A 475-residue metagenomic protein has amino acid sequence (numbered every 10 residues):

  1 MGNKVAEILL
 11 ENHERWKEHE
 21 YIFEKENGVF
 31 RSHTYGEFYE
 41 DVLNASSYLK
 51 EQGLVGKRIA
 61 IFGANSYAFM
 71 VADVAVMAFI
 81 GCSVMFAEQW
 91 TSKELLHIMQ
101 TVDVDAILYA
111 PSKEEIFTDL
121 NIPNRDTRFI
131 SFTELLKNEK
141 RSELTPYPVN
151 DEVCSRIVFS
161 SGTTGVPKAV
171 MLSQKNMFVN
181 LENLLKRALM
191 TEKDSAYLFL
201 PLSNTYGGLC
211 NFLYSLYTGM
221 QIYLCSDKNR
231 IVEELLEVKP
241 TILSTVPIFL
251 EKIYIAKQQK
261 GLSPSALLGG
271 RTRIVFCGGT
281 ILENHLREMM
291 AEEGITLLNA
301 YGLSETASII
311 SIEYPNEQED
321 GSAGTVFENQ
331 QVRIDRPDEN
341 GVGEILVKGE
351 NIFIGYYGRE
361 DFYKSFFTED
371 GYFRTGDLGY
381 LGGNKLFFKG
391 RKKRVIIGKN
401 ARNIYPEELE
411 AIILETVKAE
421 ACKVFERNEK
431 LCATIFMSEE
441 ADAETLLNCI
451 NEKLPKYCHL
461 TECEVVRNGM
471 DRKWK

Functional and structural regions predicted by a protein language model:
K17-E20, R141-F159, V166, L189-S195: Conserved pre-ATP/AMP-binding loop-to-beta segment of ANL
S32-Y35, S155-L181: Conserved AMP-binding A3 loop
S46-Q89: Conserved AMP-binding/adenylate-forming
F178-S195, L202-S263, R271: Conserved AMP-binding/adenylation subdomain of ANL enzymes
Y223-C225, A291-G343, N351-I354, K364-D370: Conserved ATP-binding loop and adjacent catalytic segment of the adenylate-forming AMP-binding
T241-T245, I253-E319: Gly/Ser/Thr-rich phosphate-binding loop
G341-G398, N403, E415: Conserved ATP-binding/catalytic segment of the ANL
I396, A421-E429, N451-K475: Conserved C-terminal "lid"/linker of ANL adenylate-forming enzymes
